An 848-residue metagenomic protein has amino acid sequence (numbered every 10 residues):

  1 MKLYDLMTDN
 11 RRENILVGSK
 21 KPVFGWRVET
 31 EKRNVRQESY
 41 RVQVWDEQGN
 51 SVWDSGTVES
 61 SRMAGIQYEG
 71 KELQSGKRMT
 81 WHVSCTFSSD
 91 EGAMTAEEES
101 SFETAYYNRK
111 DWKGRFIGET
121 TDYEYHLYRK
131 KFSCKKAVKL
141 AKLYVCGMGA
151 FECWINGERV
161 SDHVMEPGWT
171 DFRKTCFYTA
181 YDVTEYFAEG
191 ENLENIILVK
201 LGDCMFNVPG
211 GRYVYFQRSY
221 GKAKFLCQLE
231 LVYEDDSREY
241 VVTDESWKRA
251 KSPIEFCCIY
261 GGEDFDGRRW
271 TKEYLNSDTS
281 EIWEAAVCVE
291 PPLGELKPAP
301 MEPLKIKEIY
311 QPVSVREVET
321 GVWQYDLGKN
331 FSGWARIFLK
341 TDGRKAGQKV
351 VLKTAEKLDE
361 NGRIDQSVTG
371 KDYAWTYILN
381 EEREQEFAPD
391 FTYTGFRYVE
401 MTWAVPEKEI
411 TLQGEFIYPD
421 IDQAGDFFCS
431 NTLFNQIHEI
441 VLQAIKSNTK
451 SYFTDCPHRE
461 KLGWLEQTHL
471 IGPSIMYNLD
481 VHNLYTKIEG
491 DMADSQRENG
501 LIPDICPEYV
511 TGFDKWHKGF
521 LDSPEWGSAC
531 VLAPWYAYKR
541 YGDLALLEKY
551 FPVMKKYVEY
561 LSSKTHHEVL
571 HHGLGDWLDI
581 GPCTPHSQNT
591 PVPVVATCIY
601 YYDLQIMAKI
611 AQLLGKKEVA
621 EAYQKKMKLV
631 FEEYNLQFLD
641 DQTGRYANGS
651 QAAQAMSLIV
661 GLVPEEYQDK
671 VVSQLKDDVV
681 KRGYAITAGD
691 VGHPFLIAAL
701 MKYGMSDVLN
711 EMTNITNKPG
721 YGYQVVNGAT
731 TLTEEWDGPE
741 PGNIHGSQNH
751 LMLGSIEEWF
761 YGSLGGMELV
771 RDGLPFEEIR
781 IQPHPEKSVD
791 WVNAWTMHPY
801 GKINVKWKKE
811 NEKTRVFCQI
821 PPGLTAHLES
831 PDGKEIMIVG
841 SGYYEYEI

Functional and structural regions predicted by a protein language model:
M1-R459, E466-Q467, N483-T486, N499 (+4 more regions): Extracellular/oxidizing-compartment recognition motifs
A141, I155, W334-R344, K349-T354 (+7 more regions): Alpha-helical support elements that line or immediately flank enzyme active sites and cofactor-binding pockets
A150, V242-K251, Y398, E409-I440 (+7 more regions): Active-site acid/base region of carbohydrate-active enzymes
F151, V160-D162, M492, Y509-V510 (+5 more regions): Active/binding-pocket-proximal capping segment
I197, F265-D266, T271, E460 (+8 more regions): C-terminal capping/lid segments that line or modulate ligand- or cofactor-binding pockets
Q217, L226-Q228, V241-Y274, P298-P303 (+3 more regions): Non-catalytic C-terminal accessory modules of carbohydrate-active enzymes
E508-G512, K518-G542: Charged, long alpha-helical assembly modules
